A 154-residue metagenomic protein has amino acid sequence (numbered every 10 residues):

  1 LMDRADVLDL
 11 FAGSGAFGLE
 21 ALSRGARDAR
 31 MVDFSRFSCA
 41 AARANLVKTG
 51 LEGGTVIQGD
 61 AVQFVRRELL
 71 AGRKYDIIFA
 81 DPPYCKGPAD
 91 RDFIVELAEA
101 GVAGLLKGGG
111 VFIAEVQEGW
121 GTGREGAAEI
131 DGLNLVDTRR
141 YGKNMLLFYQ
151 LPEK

Functional and structural regions predicted by a protein language model:
L1-K154: Class I S-adenosyl-L-methionine-dependent methyltransferase catalytic core
